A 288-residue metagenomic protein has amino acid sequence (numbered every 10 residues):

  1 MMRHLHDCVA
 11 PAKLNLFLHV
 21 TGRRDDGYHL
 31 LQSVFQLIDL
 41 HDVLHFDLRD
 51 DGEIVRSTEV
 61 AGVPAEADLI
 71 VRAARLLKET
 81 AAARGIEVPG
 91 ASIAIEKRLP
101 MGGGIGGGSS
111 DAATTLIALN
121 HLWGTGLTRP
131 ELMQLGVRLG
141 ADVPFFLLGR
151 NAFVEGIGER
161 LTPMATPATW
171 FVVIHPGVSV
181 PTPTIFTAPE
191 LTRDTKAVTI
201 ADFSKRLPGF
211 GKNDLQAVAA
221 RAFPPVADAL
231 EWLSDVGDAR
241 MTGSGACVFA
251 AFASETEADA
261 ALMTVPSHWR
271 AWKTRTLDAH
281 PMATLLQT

Functional and structural regions predicted by a protein language model:
M1-G102, H121, T125-P130, H175-P176: ATP-binding N-lobe of GHMP and related small-molecule kinases
L16, L44-F46, I70, G108 (+4 more regions): Residue-level signal for inorganic ion chemistry
Q36-L37, V137-R138, P144-L147, P163-P167 (+1 more regions): Solvent-exposed alpha-helices and their adjacent loops that cap or buttress functional pockets in soluble metabolic
D50-V63, T115, V137, F203-N213: Short, basic/glycine-rich phosphate-binding loops at helix/coil junctions that contact nucleotide phosphates
A73-R84, E131, L135-R138, A229-V236 (+1 more regions): Generic non-transmembrane alpha-helical segments
A94-W123, A141, D238-F252: Glycine/serine-rich anion-binding loops at beta->alpha junctions that coordinate negatively charged ligand groups
A112, L116-F153: Contiguous, small/hydrophobic- and glycine-enriched helical/loop subdomains that border and often "cap" functional
L148, F153-D238, A253-T288: Conserved, helical-rich catalytic subdomain that frames metal- and/or nucleotide-binding sites in enzyme alpha/beta
